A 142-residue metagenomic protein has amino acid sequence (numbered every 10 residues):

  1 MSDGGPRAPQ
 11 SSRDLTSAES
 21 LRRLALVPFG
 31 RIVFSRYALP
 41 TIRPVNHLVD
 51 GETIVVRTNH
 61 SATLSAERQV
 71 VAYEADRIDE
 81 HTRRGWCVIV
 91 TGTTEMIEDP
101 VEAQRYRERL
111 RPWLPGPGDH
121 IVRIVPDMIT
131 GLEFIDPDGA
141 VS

Functional and structural regions predicted by a protein language model:
M1-A25: Extreme N-terminal tail/first-helix region
L26-V27, E67: Structured helix-beta-strand junction loops
V27-N59: Short beta-strand segments
I32, I54, T94-E95, I129: Short beta-strand segments in beta-sandwich/barrel cores
I42-P44, A66, R83, E102 (+2 more regions): Short acidic, gly/pro-rich beta-turn/loop elements at beta-sheet edges and active-site/ligand-binding grooves
V49-G51, E98, T130: A generic structural motif
N59-V122, P126-M128: Short, structured beta-strand-loop surface elements
V122-S142: Charged phosphate-binding loop/patch that engages nucleotide di/tri-phosphates or the phosphate backbone of nucleic
